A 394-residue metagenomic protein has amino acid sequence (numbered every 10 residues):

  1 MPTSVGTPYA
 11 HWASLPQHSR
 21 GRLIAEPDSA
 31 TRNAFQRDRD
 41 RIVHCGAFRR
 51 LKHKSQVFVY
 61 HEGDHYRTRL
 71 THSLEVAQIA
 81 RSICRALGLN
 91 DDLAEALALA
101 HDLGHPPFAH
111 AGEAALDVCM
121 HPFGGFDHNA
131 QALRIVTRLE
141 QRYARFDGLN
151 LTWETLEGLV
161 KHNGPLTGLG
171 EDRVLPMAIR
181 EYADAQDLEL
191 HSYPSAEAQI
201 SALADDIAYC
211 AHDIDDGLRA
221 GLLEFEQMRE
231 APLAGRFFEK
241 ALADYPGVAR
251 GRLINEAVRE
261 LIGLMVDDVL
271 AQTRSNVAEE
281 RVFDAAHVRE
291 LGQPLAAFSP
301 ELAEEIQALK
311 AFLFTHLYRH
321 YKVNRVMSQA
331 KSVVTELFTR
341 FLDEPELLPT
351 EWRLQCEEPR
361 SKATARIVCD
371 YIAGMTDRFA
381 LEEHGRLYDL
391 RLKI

Functional and structural regions predicted by a protein language model:
M1-S73, A77-I83, D92, N129-A130 (+1 more regions): Histidine-centered, transition-metal-coordinating active-site segments
Y60-T71, C84-R85, A100-P107, M120-F123: Short coil/turn segments at secondary-structure boundaries
D91-G112, A132, D205, I372: His-Asp-centered metal-binding catalytic motifs of divalent-metal-dependent phosphohydrolases/nucleases
D102-R145, N150: A generic, well-ordered mixed alpha/beta core segment in the N-terminal half of proteins
